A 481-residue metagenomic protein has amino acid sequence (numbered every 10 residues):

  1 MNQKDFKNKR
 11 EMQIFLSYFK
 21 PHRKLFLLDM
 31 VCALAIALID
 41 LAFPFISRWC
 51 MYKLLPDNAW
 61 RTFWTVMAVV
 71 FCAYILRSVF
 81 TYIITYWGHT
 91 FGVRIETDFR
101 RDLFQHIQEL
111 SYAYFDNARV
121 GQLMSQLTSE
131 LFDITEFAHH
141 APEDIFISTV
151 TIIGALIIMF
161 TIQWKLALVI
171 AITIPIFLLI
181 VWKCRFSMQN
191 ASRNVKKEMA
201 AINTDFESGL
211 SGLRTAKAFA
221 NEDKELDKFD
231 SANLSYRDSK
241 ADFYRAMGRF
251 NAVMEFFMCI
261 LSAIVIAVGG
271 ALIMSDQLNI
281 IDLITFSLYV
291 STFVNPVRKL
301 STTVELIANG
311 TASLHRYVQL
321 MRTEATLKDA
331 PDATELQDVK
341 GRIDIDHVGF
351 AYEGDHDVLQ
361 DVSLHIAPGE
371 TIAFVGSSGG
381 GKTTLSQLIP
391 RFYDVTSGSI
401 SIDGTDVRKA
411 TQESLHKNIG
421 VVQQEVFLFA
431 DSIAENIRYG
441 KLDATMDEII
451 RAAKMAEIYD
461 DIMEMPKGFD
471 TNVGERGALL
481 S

Functional and structural regions predicted by a protein language model:
M1-D40, L55-V66, I84-G92, Q105 (+9 more regions): Membrane-integrated ABC transporters
M1-F6, V93, R101-L131, T204-K228 (+5 more regions): Short intracellular "coupling" helices and adjacent cytoplasmic loop segments at the cytosolic face of multi-pass
L16, P21-K24, Y112-A113, S129-A138 (+8 more regions): An intracellular "coupling" helix at the cytosolic face of ABC transporter transmembrane type-1 domains
K20, F26-F80, F160-K165, D276-I280: Transmembrane helix-loop-helix hairpins at lipid-water interfaces of multipass membrane proteins, especially the type-1
V31, A35, I39-F43, A68 (+4 more regions): Hydrophobic alpha-helical transmembrane segments of ABC transporter permease domains
P56-T65, I158-I172, A246-H315, L320-M321: Helix-loop-helix
A73-G92, E143-V150, V169-V195, G209 (+3 more regions): Alpha-helical transmembrane segments of multi-pass membrane proteins
D329-A330, L336-S481: ABC-type nucleotide-binding domain
